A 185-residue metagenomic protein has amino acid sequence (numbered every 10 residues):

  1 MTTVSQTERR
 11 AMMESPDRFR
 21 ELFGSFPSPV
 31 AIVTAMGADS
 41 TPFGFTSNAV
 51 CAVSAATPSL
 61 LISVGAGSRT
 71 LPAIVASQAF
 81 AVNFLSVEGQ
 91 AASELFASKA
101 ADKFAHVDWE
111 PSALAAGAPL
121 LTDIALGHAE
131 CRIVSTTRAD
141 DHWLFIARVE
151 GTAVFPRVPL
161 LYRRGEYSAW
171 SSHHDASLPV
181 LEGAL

Functional and structural regions predicted by a protein language model:
T2-L185: Basic, polyanion-binding surface patches
